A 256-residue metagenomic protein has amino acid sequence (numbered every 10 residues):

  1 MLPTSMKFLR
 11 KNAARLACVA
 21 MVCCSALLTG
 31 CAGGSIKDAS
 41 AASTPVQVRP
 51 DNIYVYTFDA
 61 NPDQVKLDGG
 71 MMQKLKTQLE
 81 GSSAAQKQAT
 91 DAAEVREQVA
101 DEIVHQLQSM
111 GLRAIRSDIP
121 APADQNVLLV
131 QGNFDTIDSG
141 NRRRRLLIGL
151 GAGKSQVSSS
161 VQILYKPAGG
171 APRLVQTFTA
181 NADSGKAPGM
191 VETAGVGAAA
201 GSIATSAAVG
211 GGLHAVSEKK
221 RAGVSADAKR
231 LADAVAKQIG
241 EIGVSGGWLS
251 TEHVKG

Functional and structural regions predicted by a protein language model:
L2-A20: Bacterial N-terminal signal peptides that target proteins for export
K7, A39-A42, R116-D118: A generic local structural motif
S25-L28: Bacterial Sec-type N-terminal signal peptides, specifically the leucine/valine-rich hydrophobic h-region
C31-D101, T179, T205-G256: A structural "domain/chain start" motif
N61-N133, Y165-G169, L174: N-terminal segment of the mature soluble domain
V104-G111, Q176-A194, V216-L231: A broadly tuned preference for mixed-charge, low-complexity surface segments
I119-A194: Surface-exposed short loop/turn segments
A187, G195-V209: Extended amphipathic ligand-handling, pore-lining, and cofactor/metal-binding catalytic surfaces
